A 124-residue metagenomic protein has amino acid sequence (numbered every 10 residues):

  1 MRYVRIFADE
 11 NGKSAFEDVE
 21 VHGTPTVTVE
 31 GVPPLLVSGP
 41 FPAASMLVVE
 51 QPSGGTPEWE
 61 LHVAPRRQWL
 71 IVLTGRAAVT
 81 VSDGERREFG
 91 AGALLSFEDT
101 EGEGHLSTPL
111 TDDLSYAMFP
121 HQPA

Functional and structural regions predicted by a protein language model:
M1-A8: Short acidic, Pro/Gly- and aromatic-enriched capping/linker segments at domain boundaries
E10-E60, L114-A124: A short glycine-rich, His/Asp/Glu-containing loop-to-beta-strand
F16, V48, W69, L94-S96 (+2 more regions): Conserved hydrophobic/aromatic beta-strand scaffold that supports enzyme active sites
V21-G23, S82-T100: Short acidic-glycine-tyrosine-enriched beta hairpin
Q51-T56, R76, A91-G92: Tight coil/turn sites that cap or link beta-strands
E58-W59, V79-T80, F97-E98, E103-T111: Short beta-strand His + acidic residue motifs that chelate non-heme Fe in jelly-roll/DSBH and cupin folds
P65-D83, A93: Glycine- and acidic-residue-biased ligand/ion/polar-headgroup-sensing regions
